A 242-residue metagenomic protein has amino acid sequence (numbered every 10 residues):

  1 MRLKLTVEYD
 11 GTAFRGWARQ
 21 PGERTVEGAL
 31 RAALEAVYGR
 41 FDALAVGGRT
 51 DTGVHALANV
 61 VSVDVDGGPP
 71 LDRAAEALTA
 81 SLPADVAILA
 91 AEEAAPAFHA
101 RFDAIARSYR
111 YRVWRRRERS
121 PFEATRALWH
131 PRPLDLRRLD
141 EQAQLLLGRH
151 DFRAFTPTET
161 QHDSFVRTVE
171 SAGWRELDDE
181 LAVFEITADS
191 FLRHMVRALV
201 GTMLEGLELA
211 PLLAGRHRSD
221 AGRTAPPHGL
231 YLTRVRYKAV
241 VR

Functional and structural regions predicted by a protein language model:
M1-R242: Structured-RNA-binding interfaces characteristic of tRNA pseudouridine synthases
